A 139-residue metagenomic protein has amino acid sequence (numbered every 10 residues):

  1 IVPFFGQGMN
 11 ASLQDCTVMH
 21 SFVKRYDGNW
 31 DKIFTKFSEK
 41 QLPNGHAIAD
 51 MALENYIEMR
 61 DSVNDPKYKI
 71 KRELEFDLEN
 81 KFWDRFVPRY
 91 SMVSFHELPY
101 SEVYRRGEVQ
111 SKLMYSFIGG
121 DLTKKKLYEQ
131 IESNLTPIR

Functional and structural regions predicted by a protein language model:
I1-N10: Glycine-rich phosphate/pyrophosphate-binding beta-alpha loops
N10, Q14-V18: Catalytic phosphate/nucleotide-handling subdomain of diverse soluble enzymes
V18-R139: C-terminal helical "tail/cap" subdomain of flavin- and related membrane-associated enzymes
